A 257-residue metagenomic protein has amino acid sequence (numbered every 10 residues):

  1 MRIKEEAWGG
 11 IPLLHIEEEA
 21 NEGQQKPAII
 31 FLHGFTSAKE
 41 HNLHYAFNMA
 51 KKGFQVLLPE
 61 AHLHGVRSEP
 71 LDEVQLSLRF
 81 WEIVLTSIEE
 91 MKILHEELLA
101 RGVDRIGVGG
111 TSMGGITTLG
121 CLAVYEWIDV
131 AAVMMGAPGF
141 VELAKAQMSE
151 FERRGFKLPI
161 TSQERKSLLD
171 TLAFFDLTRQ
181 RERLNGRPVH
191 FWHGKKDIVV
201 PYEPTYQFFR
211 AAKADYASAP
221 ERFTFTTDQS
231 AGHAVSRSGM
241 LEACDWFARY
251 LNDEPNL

Functional and structural regions predicted by a protein language model:
M1-Q24: N-terminal cap/lid segment of alpha/beta-hydrolase-fold proteins
Q24-G34: Short beta-strand element of the alpha/beta-hydrolase
F35-F47: The serine-hydrolase catalytic nucleophile loop
N48-D72: Conserved alpha/beta-hydrolase
S77-R101: Alpha/beta-hydrolase active-site loop
L94-M148: Primarily recognizes the serine-hydrolase "nucleophile elbow" in alpha/beta-hydrolase and SGNH/GDSL folds
S149-P201: The feature captures the conserved acid-bearing segment of alpha/beta-hydrolase catalytic domains
Y206, R210-L257: C-terminal catalytic histidine-bearing segment of alpha/beta-hydrolase fold enzymes
